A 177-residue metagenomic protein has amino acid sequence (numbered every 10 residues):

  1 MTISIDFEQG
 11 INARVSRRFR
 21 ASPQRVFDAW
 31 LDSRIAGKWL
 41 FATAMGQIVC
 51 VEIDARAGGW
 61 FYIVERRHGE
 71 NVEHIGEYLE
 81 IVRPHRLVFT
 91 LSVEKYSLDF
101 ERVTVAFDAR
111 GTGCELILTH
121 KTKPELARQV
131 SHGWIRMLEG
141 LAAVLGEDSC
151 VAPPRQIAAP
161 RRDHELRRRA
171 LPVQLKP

Functional and structural regions predicted by a protein language model:
M1-G46, L175-P177: Hydrophobic ligand-binding cavity/cleft-lining segments
F7-Q9, I53, H68-V72, K95-D99 (+1 more regions): A generic structural micro-feature
I11, A57-G59, H74, E101-V103: Short beta-strand or tight-loop elements that sit immediately N-terminal to catalytic metal-binding acidic residues
R14-V15, R34-N71, A152-D163, P177: Short beta-edge strand/loop motif at the mouth of beta-sheet-based domains
R17, V51, H74-E80, L91 (+1 more regions): Hydrophobic/aromatic beta-strand elements that line small-molecule binding cavities or substrate pockets in beta-rich
V82-L87: Short, conserved beta-turn/loop elements at beta-strand boundaries and strand-helix junctions
V88-L141: Beta-strand/loop substructures that line and gate deep hydrophobic ligand-binding cavities in soluble
K121-P177: A conserved amphipathic terminal alpha-helix motif
